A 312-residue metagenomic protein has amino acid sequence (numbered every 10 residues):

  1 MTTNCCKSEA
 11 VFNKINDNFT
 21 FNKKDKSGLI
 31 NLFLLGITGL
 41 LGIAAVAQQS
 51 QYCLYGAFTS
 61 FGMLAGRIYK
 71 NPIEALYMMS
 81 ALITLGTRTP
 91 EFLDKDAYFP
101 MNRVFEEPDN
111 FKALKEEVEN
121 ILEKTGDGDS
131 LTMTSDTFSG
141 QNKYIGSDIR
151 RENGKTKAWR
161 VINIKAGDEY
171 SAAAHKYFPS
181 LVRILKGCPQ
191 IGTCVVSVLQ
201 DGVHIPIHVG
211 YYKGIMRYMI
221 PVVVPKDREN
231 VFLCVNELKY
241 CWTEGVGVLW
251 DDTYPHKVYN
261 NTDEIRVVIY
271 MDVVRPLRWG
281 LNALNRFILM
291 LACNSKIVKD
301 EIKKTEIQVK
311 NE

Functional and structural regions predicted by a protein language model:
N4-F12, Y52-R183: Non-heme Fe(II)/2-oxoglutarate
N13-L35: Juxtamembrane interface helix immediately N-terminal to a transmembrane segment
V182-D201, G214: A short glycine-rich, His/Asp/Glu-containing loop-to-beta-strand
V198-D201, G210-D227: Short, conserved beta-strand element in jelly-roll/cupin
I205-H208, W250, H256-T262: Short beta-strand His + acidic residue motifs that chelate non-heme Fe in jelly-roll/DSBH and cupin folds
R217-P221, L249, E264-L281: A short hydrophobic beta-strand segment most commonly corresponding to one strand of the jelly-roll/cupin
V223-E244: A short beta-strand-loop-beta hairpin characteristic of the jelly-roll/cupin
C241-P255: Conserved metal-binding segment of the jelly-roll/cupin
